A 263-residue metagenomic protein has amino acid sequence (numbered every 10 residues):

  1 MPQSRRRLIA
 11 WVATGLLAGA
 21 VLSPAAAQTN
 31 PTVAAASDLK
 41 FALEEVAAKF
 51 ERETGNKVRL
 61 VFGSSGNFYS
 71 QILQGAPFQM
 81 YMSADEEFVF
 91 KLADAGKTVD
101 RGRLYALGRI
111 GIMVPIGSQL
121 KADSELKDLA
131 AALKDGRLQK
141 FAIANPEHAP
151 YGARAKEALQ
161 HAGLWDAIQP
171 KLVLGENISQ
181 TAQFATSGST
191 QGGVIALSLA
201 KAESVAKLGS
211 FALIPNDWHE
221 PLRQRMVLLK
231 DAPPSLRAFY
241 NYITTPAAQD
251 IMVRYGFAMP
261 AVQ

Functional and structural regions predicted by a protein language model:
M1-T14, G19-S23: Twin-arginine (Tat) signal peptide motif
P24-F62, G66-Q74, S83-E86, F90-T98 (+2 more regions): Exported/periplasmic ABC-transporter solute-binding proteins
